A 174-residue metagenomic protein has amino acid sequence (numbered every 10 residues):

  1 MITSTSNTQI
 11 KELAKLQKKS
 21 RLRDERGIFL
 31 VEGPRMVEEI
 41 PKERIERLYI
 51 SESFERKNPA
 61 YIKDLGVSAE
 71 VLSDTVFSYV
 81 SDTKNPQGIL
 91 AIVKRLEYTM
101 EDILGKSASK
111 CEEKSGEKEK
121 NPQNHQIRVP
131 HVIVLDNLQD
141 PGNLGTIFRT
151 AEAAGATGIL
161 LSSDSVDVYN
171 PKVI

Functional and structural regions predicted by a protein language model:
M1-K84: N-terminal positively charged helical leader segments and presequences
I28, E46-L48, E70, G88-L90 (+2 more regions): Structural motif
V31-E32, S51, I92-K94, D136: Short beta-strand segments
E52-K106, Q126, A156, D164-S165 (+1 more regions): S-adenosyl-L-methionine/SAH cofactor-binding core of RNA-modifying enzymes
I103, V129-I174: RNA substrate-binding interface of SAM-dependent RNA methyltransferases
K114-E117: Intrinsically disordered, low-complexity segments used as extracellular stalks/linkers and nuclear/regulatory IDRs
N121-I127: Intrinsic-disorder-associated, low-complexity terminal segments enriched in Asp/Asn/His/Tyr and depleted of Lys/Arg
